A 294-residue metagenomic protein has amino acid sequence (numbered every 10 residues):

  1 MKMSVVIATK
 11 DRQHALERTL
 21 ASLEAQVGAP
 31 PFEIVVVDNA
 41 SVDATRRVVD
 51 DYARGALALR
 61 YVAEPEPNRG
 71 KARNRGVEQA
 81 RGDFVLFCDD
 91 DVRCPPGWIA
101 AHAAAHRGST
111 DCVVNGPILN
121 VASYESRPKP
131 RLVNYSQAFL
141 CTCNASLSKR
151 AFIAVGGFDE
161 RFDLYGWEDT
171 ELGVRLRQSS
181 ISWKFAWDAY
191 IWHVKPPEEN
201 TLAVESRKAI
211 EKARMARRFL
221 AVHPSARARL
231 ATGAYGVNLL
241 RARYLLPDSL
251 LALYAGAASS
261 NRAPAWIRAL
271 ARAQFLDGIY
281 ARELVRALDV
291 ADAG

Functional and structural regions predicted by a protein language model:
H14-E17, D43-D51, G97: Acidic helix N-cap motif at the loop->helix transition within catalytic regions of sugar-transfer enzymes
S22, D38-R47, E66, D89-P95: A conserved acidic beta->alpha catalytic loop
S22-P31: Short, acidic, metal-binding catalytic loop of nucleotide-sugar glycosyltransferases
E64-A80, F139, C143: Glycine-rich, basic loop-to-helix element that forms the pyrophosphate-binding segment of sugar-nucleotide handling
V85: Short aromatic/hydrophobic "clamp" motif used to bind/position activated sugar donors
P96-P128: Conserved donor NDP-sugar-binding/catalytic core segment of glycosyltransferases
A145, A151, V155-G156, F162-Y190: A short, conserved alpha-helix in the catalytic core of glycosyltransferases
I210-E211, A228-G294: Non-catalytic, C-terminal membrane-associated alpha-helical segments of glycosyltransferases
